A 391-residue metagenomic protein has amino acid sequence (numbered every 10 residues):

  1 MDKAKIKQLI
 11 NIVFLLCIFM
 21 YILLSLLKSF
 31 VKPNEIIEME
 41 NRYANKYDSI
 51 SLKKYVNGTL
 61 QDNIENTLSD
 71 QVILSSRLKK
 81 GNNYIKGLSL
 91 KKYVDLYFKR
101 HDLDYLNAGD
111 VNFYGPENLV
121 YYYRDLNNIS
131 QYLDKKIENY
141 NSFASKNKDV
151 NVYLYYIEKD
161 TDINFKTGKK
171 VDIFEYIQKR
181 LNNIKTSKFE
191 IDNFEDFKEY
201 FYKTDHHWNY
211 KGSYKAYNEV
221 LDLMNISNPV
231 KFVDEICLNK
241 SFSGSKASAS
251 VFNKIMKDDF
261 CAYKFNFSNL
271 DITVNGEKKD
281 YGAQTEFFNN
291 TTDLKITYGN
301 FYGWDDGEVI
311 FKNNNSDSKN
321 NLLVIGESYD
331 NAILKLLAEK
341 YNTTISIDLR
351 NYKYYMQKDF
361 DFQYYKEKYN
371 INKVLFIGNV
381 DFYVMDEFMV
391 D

Functional and structural regions predicted by a protein language model:
M1-D391: Extracellular glycan-modifying ectodomains
